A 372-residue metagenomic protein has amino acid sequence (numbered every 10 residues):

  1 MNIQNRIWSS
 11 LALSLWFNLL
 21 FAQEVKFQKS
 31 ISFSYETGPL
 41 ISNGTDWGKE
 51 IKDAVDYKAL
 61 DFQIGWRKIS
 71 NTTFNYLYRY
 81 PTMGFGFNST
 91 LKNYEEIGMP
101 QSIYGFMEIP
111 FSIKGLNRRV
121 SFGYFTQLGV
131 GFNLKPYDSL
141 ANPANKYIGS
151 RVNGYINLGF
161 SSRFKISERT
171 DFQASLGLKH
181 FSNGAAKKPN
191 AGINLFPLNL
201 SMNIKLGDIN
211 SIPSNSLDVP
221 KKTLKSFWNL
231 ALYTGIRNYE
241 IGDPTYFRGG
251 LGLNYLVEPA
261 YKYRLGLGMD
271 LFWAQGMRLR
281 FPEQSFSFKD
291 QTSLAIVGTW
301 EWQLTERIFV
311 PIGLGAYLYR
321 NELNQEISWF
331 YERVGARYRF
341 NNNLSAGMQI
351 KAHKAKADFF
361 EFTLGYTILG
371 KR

Functional and structural regions predicted by a protein language model:
F27, A54-L60, R79, I97-I103 (+9 more regions): Residues that define the transmembrane beta-barrel architecture of outer-membrane proteins
K29-E50, T72-L77, I97, K114-I156 (+3 more regions): Outer-membrane beta-barrel translocator/channel fold
K29-F33, P81-F85, V120-T126, F172-L176 (+7 more regions): Transmembrane beta-strands of outer-membrane beta-barrel proteins
F33, F62-W66, G105-F111, T126-V130 (+9 more regions): Residues on the lipid-exposed face of transmembrane beta-strands in outer-membrane beta-barrel proteins
Y35-I41, W66-K68, F87-N93, L128-P136 (+7 more regions): Transmembrane beta-strands of outer-membrane beta-barrel pores
A54-V55, L91-P100, L116, K187-K188 (+4 more regions): Solvent-exposed loop/turn segments connecting transmembrane beta-strands in outer-membrane beta-barrel proteins
N71-T73, I166-F172, D208-S211, Y261-L265 (+3 more regions): Repeated loop/turn-to-beta-strand initiation elements of outer-membrane beta-barrel proteins
N194-S214, Y338, A357-R372: Outer-membrane beta-barrel "beta-signal"
